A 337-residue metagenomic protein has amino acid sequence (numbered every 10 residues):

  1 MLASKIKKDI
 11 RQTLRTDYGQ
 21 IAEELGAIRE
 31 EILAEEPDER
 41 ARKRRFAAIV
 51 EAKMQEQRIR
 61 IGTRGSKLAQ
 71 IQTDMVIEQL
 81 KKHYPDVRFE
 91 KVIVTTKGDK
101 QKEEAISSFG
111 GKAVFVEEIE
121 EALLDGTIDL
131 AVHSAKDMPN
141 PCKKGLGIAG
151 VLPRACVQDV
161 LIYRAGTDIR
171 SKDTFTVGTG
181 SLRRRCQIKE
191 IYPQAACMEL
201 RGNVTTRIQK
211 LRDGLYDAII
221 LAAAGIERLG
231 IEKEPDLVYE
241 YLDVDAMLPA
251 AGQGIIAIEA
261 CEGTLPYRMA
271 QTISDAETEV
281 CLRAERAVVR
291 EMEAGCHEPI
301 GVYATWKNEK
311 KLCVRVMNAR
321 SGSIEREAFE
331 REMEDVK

Functional and structural regions predicted by a protein language model:
M1, V160-T167, G254-T264: A bilobed periplasmic-binding-protein/Venus flytrap-type ligand-binding module shared by bacterial periplasmic
L2-E56: An accessory alpha-helical subdomain
Q55-R60, I169-D173: Immediate post-signal peptide segment of exported/extracytoplasmic ligand-binding proteins
Q57-Q101, S108, R185, E190-K337: Small-molecule-sensing regulatory modules
R60-G62, A131, A149, G178 (+1 more regions): Short, well-ordered beta-strand segments
E104-L130: Short, structured active-site "lid" loops
L124-S134, D217-A222: Paired acidic/hydrophobic, glycine-rich loop segments that form the ligand-binding mouth/hinge of periplasmic-binding
A135-K136, K144-A195: A conserved helix-loop-strand patch within extracytoplasmic ligand-binding domains of the periplasmic binding
